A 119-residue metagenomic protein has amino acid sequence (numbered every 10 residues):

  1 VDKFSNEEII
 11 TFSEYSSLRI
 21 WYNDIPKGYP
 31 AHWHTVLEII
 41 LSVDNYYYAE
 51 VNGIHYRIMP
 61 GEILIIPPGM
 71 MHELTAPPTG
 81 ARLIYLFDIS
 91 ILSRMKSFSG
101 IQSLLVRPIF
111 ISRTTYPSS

Functional and structural regions predicted by a protein language model:
V1-R19, I63, P68-S119: A hydrophobic/aromatic-rich effector-binding and dimerization subdomain of bacterial HTH-type transcriptional regulators
S17-H34: Conserved short histidine dyad/triad with adjacent acidic residue
I25, Y46-Y47, G69-M71: Short beta->alpha connector loops
H32-E50, I65: Short, conserved beta-strand element in jelly-roll/cupin
N52-I54, P68: Short strand-coil-strand connectors
I54-Y56, L83: Short beta-strand segments
